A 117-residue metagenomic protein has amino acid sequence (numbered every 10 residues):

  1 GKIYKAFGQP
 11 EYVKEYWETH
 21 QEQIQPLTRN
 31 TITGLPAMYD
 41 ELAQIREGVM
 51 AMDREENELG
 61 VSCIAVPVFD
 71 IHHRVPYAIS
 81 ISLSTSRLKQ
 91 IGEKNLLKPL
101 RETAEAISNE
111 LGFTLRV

Functional and structural regions predicted by a protein language model:
G1-N57: Short, solvent-exposed recognition segments
L35, E41, L59, Y77-V117: Juxtadomain coupling helices with adjacent low-complexity linkers
S62-V66: Short hydrophobic beta-strand micro-motif common in sensory/regulatory domains
V68-I71: Sensor-regulatory modules in signal-transduction proteins
